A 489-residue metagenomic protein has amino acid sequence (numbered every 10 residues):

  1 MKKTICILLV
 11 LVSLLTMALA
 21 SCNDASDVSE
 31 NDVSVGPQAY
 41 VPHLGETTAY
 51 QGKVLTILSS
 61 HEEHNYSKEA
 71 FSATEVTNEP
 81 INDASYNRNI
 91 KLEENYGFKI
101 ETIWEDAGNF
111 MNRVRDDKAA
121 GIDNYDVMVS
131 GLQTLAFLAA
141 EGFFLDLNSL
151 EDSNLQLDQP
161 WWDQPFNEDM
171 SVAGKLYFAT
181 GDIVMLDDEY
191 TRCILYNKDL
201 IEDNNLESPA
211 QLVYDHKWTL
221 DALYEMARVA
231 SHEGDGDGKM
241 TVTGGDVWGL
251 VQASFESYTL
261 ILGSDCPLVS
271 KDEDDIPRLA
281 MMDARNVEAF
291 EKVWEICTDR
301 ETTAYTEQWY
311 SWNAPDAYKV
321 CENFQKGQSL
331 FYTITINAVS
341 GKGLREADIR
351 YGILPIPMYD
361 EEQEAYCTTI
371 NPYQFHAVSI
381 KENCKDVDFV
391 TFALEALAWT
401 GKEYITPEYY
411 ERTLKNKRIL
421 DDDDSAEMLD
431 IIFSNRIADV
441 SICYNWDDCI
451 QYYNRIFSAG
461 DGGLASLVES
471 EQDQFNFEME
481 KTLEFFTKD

Functional and structural regions predicted by a protein language model:
K2-E141, Y404, D461-D489: Conserved N-terminal structural module of periplasmic/extracytoplasmic solute-binding proteins
P37-K53, Y66-K68, D106-G108, Q133-R192 (+1 more regions): Hinge/lid segment of periplasmic solute-binding proteins
T56-S59, I122-M128, L132, V172-I194 (+2 more regions): Extracytoplasmic/periplasmic solute-binding protein
M111-N124, A136-E141, Y224-V229, P315-Y332: Short helices/loops that flank or line small-molecule/ion binding pockets
D152-P160, D215, T241-T243, C266-E288 (+1 more regions): Short, solvent-exposed loop/beta-turn-alpha elements that line the ligand-binding surface or hinge of extracytoplasmic
Y224-A227, T259-L260, C266-N313: Glycine-centered hinge/linker elements that transmit conformational signals in sensory and ligand-binding systems
G343-R412: Extracytoplasmic/periplasmic substrate-recognition and gating elements
S379-T391, G401-D489: Conserved C-terminal helix/tail region of periplasmic/extracytoplasmic solute-binding proteins
